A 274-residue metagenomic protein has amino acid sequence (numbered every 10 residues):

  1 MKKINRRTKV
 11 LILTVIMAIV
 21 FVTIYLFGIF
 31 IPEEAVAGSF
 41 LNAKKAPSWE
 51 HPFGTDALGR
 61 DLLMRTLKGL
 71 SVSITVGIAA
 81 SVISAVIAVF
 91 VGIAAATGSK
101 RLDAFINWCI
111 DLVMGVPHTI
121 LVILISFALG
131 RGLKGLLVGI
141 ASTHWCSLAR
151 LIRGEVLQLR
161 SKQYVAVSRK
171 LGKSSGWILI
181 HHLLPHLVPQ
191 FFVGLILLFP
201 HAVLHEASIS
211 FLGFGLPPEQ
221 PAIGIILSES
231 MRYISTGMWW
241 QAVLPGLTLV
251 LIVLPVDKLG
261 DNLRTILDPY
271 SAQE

Functional and structural regions predicted by a protein language model:
M1-A37, L187: N-terminal signal-anchor/first transmembrane alpha helix
M1-K3, V36-A80, I225-G246: Periplasmic/extracellular loop-to-transmembrane helix junction in inner-membrane transport proteins
G28-F30, S73-D111, I123: Transmembrane-helix boundary motif in ABC transporter permease subunits
P52, D56, L62, A96-T97 (+3 more regions): Generic hydrophobic transmembrane alpha-helix motif, especially the helices
T55-R60, G98, V167-W177, H181-H186 (+1 more regions): Short helix-to-coil transition segments within interhelical loops that connect adjacent transmembrane helices
S81-V82, F127, R131-H181, Q190-F199 (+1 more regions): Membrane-cytosol interface at the C-terminal ends of specific transmembrane alpha-helices in multi-pass membrane
F127-A128, E155-V156, H205-L244, T248: Glycine-rich helix-loop "coupling/hinge" segments at transmembrane-helix boundaries in multipass transporters
S142-T143, P189, I196-L197, M238-E274: C-terminal transmembrane helix and the adjacent membrane-cytosol boundary/short C-terminal tail of inner/organellar
